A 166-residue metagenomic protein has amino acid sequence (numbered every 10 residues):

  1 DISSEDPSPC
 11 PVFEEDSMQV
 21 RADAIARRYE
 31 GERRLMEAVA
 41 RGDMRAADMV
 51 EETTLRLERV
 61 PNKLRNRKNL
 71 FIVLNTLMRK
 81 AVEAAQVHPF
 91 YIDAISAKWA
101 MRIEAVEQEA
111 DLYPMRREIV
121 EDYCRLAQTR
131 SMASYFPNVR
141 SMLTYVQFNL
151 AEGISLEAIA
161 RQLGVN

Functional and structural regions predicted by a protein language model:
D1-Y123: Hydrophobic, helix-rich cores of sensory/ligand-binding and other regulatory modules that couple small-molecule
R27-E30, P137, S141: Alpha-helix N-cap/N′ positions at the starts of helices
R67, L112, Y135-V139, L156: The cytosolic transmitter module of two-component sensor histidine kinases
P89-A94, S134, L156-E157: Short acidic alpha-helical/loop segments enriched in Asp/Glu that coordinate divalent cations
I95, Y135-N138, Q162: Short, conserved alpha-helical segments within structured domains
I103-V106, C124-S134, L143-I154: Basic, amphipathic alpha-helical hairpins
E157-N166: Append "Primarily bacterial transcriptional regulators
